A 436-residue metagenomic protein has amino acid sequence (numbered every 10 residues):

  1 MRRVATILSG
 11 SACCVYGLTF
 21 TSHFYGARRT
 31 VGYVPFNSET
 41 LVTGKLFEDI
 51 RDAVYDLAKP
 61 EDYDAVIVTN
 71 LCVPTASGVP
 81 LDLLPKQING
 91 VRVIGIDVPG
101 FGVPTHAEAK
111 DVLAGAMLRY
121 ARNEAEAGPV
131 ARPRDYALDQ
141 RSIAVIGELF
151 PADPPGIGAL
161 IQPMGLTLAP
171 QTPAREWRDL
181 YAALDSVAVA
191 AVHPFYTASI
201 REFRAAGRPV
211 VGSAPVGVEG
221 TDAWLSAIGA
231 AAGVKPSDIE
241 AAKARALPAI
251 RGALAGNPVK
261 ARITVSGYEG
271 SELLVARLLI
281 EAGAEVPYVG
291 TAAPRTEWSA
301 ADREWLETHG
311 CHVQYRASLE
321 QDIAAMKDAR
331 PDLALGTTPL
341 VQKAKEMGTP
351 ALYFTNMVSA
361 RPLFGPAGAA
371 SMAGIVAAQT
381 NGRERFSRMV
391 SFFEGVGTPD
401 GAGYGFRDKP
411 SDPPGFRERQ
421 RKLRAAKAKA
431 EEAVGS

Functional and structural regions predicted by a protein language model:
M1-S436: An N-terminal assembly and electron-transfer interface module characteristic of large anaerobic redox and radical
